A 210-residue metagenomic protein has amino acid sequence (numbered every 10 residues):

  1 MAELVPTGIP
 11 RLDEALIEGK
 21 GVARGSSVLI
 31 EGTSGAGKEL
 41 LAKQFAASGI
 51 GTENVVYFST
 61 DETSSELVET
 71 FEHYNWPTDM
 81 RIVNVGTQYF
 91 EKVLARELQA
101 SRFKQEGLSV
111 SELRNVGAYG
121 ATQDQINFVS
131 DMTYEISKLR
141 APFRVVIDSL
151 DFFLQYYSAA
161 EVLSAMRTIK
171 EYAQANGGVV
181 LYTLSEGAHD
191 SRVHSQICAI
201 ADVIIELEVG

Functional and structural regions predicted by a protein language model:
P6-G21: Pre-Walker A adenine-sensing motif
G25, G51-N54, T78, N176-G178 (+1 more regions): Short glycine-/polar-rich loops that comprise or flank the Walker A/P-loop and associated switch/sensor motifs
S27-E31: Short hydrophobic/aromatic beta-strand immediately N-terminal to the Walker A/P-loop
G35-N115: Conserved P-loop
D61-S65, T87-E91, L150-F152, E186-D190 (+1 more regions): Conserved nucleotide-binding/hydrolysis micro-motifs of P-loop NTPases
E91-T168: Phosphate-binding/switch loop-helix module in NTP-utilizing enzymes
E161-A188: Substrate-engagement module of ASCE P-loop NTPases
G178-V179, T183-G210: Phosphate-binding/switch region of NTP-binding enzymes
